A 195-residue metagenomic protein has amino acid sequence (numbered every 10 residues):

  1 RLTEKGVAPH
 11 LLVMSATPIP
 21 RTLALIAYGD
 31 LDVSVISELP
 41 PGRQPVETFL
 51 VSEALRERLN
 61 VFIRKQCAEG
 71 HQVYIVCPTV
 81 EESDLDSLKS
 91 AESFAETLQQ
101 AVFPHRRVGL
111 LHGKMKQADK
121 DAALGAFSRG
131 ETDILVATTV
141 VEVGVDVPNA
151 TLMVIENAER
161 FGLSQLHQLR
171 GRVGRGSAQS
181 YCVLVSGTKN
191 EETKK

Functional and structural regions predicted by a protein language model:
R1-K195: Inter-lobe coupling/hinge segments of SF2-like helicase ATPases
